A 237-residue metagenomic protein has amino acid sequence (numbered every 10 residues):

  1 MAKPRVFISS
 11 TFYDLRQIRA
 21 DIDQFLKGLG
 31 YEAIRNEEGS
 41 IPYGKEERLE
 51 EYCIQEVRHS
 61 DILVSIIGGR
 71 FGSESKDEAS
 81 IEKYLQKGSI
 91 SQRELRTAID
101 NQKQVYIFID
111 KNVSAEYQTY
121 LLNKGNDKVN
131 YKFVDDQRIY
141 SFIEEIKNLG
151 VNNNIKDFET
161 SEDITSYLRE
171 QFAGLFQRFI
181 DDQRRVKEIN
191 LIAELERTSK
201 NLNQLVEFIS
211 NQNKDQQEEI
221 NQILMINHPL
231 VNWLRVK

Functional and structural regions predicted by a protein language model:
M1-K237: Conserved catalytic or regulatory cores that recognize and/or transform ribose-phosphate-containing ligands
